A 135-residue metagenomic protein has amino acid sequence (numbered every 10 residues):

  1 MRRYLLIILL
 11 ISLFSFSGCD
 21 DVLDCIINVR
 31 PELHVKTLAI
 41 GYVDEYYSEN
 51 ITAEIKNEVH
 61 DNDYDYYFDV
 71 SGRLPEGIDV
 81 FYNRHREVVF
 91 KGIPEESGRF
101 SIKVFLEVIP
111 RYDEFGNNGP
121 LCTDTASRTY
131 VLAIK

Functional and structural regions predicted by a protein language model:
M1-D21: Sec-dependent bacterial lipoprotein signal peptides
S15-L38: Bacterial Sec-dependent N-terminal signal peptides
E32-Y66, Y130-K135: Solvent-exposed, low-complexity, repeat-rich "mucin-like" stalks and linkers
K56, S97, I109-R111, K135: Short coil/turn motifs at secondary-structure junctions
D63-V88: Low-complexity "stalk/linker" and mucin-like segments enriched in Ser/Thr/Pro/Ala/Gly
V89-R99: Extracellular/luminal low-complexity segments enriched in Ser/Thr/Pro
V104-L106: Hydrophobic/tyrosine-rich beta-strand signature of extracellular beta-sandwich/beta-rich modules, prominently
Y112-K135: C-terminal edge beta-strand
